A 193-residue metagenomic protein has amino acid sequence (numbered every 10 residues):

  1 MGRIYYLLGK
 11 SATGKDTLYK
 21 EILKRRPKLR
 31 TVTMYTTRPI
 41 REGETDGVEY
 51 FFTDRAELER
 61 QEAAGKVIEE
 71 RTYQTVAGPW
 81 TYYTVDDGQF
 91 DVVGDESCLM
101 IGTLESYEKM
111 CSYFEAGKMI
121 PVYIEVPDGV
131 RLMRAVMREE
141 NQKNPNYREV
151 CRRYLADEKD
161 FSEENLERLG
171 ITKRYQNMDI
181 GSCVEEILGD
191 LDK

Functional and structural regions predicted by a protein language model:
L7: Hydrophobic anchor at the beta1->P-loop junction of P-loop NTPases
K10-S11: The conserved Walker
K15-D16: Walker A/P-loop
K28-R41: Short beta-strand-centered segment that lines the nucleotide-binding/catalytic pocket of NTP-utilizing
R38-C98, G102-L104: ATP-dependent small-molecule kinase phosphotransfer cores that center on conserved nucleotide phosphate-binding segments
C98-T103, F114-R138: Conserved phosphate-donor/acceptor-positioning beta-strand/loop module used by diverse small-molecule
E140-L191: Small-molecule kinase domains that catalyze NTP-dependent phosphoryl transfer to phosphate-bearing small molecules
